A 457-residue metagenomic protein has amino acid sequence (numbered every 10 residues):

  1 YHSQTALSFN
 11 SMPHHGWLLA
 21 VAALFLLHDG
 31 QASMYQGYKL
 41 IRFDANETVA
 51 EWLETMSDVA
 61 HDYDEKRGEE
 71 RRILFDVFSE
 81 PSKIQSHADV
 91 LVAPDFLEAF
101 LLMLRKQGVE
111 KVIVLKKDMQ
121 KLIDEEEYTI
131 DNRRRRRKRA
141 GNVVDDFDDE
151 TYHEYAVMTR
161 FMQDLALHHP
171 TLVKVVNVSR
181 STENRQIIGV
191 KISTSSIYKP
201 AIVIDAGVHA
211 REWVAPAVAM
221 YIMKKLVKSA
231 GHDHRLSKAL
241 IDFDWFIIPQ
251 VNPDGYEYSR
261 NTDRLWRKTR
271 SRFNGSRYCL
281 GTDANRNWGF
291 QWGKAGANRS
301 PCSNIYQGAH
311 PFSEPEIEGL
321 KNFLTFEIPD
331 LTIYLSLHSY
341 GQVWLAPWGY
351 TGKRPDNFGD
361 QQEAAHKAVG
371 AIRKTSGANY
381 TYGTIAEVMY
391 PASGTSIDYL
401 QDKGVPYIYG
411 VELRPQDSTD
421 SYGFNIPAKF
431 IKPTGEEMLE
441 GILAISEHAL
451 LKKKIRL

Functional and structural regions predicted by a protein language model:
P13-L457: M14 metallocarboxypeptidase catalytic domain recognition
